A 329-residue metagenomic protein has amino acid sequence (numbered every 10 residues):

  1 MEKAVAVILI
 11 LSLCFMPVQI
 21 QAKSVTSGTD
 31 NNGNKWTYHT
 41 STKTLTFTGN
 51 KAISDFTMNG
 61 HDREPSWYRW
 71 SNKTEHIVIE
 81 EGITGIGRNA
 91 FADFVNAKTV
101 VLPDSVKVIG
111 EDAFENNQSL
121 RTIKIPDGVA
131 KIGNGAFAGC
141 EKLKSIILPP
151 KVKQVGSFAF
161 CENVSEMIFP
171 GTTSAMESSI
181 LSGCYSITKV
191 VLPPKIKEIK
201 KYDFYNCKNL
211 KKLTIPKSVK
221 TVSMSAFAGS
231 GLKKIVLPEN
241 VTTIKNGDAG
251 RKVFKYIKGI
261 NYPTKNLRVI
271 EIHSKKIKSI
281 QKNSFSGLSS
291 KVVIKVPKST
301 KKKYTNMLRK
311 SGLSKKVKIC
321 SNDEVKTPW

Functional and structural regions predicted by a protein language model:
E2-I8: Sec-dependent signal peptide recognition, specifically the positively charged N-region followed immediately by
C14-G28: Sec-dependent signal peptide cleavage junction
V25-T46, S311-G312, V317: GGW-centered surface loops in extracellular recognition modules
T44-A52, N72-G85, V95-V108, Q118-K131 (+8 more regions): Structural signature of tandem-repeat unit edges
I53-K73: Extended Gly/Ser/Thr-rich low-complexity repeat segments, especially those forming or decorating extracellular
G87-A90, G110-A113, G133-A136, G156-A159 (+5 more regions): Consensus positions within tandem repeat domains that build extended binding/scaffold surfaces
D248-R251, N283-S284, K302-K316: Short, aromatic/basic amphipathic alpha-helical patches
T327-W329: Short, solvent-exposed mixed-charge patches
